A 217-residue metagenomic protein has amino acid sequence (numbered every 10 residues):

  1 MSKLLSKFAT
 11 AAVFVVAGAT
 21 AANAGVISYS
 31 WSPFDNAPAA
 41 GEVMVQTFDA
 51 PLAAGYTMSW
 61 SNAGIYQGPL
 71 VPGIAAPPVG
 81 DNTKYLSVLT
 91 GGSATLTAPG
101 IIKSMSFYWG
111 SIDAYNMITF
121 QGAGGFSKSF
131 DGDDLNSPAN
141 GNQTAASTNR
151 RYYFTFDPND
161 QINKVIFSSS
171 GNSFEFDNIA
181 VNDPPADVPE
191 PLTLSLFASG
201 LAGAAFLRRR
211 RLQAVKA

Functional and structural regions predicted by a protein language model:
M1-A9, L192: Bacterial N-terminal signal peptides that target proteins for export
T10-A17: Bacterial N-terminal signal peptides
T20-A24: Sec/Tat signal peptide C-region and signal peptidase I cleavage site
G25-P185: Surface-exposed, well-ordered secondary-structure segments
I112, L201, R211: Short, glycine/serine-rich, charged loops/turns that create anion-binding and catalytic segments at active sites
P189-R208: A short, hydrophobic C-terminal helix/tail in secreted or cell-surface proteins
A205-A217: C-terminal membrane-anchoring or membrane-association module
